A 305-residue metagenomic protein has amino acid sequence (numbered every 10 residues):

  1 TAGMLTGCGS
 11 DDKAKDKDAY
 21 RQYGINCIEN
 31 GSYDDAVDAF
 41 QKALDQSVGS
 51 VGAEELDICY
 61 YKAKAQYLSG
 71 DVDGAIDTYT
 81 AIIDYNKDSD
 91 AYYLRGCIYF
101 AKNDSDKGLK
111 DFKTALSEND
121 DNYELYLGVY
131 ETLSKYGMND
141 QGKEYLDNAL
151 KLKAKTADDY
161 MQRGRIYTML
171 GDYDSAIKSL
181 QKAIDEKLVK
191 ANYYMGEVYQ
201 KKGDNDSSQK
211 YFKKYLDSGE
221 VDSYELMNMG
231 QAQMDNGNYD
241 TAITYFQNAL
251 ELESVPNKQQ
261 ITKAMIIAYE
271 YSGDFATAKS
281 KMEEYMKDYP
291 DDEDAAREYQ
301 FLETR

Functional and structural regions predicted by a protein language model:
M4-G7: C-terminal motif of bacterial Sec signal peptides marking the signal peptidase cleavage site
D18, G52-D57, D90, E124 (+7 more regions): Start-of-helix register in tetratricopeptide repeats
Q22, E54-D57, Y61, L68 (+7 more regions): Canonical tetratricopeptide repeat
E29-N30, L68, A101-K102, K135-Y136 (+7 more regions): Register position in tetratricopeptide repeats
Q46, S50, D84-Y85, E118 (+5 more regions): Structural marker of alpha-solenoid helical repeat scaffolds
